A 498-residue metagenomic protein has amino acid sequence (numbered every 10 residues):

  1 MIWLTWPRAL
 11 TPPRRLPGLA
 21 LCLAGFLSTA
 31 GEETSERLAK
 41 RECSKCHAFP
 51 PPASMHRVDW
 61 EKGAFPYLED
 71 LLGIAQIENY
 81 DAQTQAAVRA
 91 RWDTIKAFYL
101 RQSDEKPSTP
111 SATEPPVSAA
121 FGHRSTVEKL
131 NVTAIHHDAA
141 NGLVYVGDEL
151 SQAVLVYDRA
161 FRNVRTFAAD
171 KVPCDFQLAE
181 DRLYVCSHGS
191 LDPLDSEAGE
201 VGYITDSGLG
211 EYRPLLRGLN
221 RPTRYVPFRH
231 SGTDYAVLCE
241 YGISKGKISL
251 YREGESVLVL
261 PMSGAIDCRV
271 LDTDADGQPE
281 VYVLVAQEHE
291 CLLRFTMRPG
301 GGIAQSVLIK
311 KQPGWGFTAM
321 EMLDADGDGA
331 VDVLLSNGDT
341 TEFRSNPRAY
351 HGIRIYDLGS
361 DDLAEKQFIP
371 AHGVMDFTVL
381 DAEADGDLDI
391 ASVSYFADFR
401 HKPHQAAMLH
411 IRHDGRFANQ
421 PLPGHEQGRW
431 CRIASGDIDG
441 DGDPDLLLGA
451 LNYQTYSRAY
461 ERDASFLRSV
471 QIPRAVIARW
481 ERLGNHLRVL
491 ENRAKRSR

Functional and structural regions predicted by a protein language model:
L4-P17: Bacterial N-terminal signal peptides that target proteins for export
T5-R8, A24, D272: Residue-level detector of bioactive/disordered segments in secreted/extracellular proteins and virion assembly
A20-L21, W60: Small-residue packing motifs within transmembrane alpha-helices
L23-E33: Bacterial Sec-dependent signal peptides at the C-terminal "C-region" and cleavage site
G31-K45: Sequence/structural segment immediately N-terminal to covalent heme-attachment motifs in c-type and related
R41-R498: Beta-propeller-forming repeat regions
